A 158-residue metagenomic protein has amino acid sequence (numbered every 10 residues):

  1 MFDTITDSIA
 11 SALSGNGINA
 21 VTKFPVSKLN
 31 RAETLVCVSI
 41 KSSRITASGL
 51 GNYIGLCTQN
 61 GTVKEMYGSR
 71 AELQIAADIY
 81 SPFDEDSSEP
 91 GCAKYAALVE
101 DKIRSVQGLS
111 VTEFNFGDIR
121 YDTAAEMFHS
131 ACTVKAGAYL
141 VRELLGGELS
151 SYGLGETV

Functional and structural regions predicted by a protein language model:
M1-N60, V158: Small/polar-rich, solvent-exposed N-terminal microdomains that initiate assembly or binding
M1-S11, G68-R70, L109-V158: Short, charged interaction patches at domain edges and termini
L13-N19, R104-E113: Short secondary-structure junctions
C37, Q59-T62, E72-D78, A131-K135: Beta-strand secondary-structure signal
R44, A77-F83, A136-R142: Beta-strand elements of well-folded, non-transmembrane domains
S48-L50, S87, R142-G146: Short acidic, gly/pro-rich beta-turn/loop elements at beta-sheet edges and active-site/ligand-binding grooves
N52-C57, A93-A97, G146-V158: Short intrinsically disordered coil segments
E65-R104: Extracellular/virion structural assembly segments
